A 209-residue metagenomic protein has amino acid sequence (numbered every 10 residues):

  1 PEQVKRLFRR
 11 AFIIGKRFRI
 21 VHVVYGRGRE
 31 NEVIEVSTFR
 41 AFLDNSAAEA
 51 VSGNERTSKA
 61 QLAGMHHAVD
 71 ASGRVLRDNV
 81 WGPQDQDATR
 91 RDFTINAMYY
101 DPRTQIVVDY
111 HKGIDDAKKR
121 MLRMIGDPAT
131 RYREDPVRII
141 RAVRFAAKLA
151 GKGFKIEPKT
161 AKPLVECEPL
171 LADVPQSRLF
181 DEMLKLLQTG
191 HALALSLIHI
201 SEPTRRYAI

Functional and structural regions predicted by a protein language model:
P1-S201, R205-R206: Catalytic cores of the polymerase beta-like nucleotidyltransferase superfamily and closely associated nucleotide
I209: Cytosolic catalytic cores of cyclic-nucleotide second-messenger enzymes
